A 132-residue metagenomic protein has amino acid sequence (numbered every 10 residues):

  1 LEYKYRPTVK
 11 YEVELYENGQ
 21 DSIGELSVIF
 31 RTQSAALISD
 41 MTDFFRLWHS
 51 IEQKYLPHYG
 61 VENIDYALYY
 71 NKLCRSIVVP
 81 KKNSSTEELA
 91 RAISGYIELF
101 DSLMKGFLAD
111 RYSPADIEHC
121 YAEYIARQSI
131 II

Functional and structural regions predicted by a protein language model:
L1-V78, Q128, I132: Polyanion-binding interface signature
T42-Y59, V78-Y124: Ampiphathic alpha-helical segments that act as solvent-exposed interaction surfaces
